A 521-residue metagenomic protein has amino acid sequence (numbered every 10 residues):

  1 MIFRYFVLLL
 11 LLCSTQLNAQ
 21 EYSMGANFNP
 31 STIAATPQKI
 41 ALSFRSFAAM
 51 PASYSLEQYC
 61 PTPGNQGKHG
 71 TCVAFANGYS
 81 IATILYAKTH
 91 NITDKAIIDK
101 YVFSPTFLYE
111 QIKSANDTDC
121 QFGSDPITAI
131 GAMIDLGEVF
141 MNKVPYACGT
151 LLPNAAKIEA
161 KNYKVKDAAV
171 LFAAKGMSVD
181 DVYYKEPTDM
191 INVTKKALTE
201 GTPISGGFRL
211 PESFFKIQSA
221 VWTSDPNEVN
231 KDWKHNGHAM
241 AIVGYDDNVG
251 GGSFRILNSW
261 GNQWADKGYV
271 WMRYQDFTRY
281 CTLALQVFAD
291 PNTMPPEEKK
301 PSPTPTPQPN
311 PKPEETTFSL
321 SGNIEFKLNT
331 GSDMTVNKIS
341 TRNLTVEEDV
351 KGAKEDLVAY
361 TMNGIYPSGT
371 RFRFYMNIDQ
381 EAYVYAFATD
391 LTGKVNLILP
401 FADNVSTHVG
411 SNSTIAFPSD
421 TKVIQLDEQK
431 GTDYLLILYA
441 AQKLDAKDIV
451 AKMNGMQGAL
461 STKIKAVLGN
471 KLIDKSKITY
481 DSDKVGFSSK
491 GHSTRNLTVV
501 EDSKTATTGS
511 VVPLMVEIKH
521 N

Functional and structural regions predicted by a protein language model:
Y5-C13: Sec-dependent N-terminal signal peptides
A19-Y101, C120-M141, S205, Y274: Structured alpha-helical subdomains that flank or immediately precede key functional sites
S23-M24, G78, A82, I112-L257 (+1 more regions): Predominantly the structural core of cysteine protease catalytic domains
C72, G237-V243, G369-F374: Conserved beta-strand/loop element in small beta-rich adapter and peptidoglycan-binding domains
T83-D94, K143-P145, I217-A220, S253-R255 (+4 more regions): Short, solvent-exposed loop/turn and secondary-structure capping segments
F103-Q111: Short, conserved phosphate-binding/catalytic loop or strand-edge motifs used in phosphoryl-/nucleotidyl-transfer
D290-N521: Secretory-pathway glycoprotein ectodomains that are cysteine- and/or Ser/Thr/Pro-rich
